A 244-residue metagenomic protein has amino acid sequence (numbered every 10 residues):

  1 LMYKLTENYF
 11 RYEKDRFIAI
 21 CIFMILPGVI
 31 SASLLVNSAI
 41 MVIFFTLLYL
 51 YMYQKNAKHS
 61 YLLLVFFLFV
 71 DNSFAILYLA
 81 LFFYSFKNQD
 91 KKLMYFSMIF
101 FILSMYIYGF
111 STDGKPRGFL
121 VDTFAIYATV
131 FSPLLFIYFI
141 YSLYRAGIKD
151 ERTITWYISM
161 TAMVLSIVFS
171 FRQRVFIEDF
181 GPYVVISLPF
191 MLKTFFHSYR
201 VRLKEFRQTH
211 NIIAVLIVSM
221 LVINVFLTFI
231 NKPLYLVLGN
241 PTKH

Functional and structural regions predicted by a protein language model:
M2-I25, I43: Transmembrane-helix signature of polytopic, membrane-embedded enzymes that assemble or transfer cell-envelope glycans
L34-A39: Short acidic/glycine- and proline-prone juxtamembrane loop motifs at membrane-interface regions of multi-pass membrane
M41-H59, L81: Specific aromatic-rich, kink-prone transmembrane helix
M52, Y61, I76-M98, G114: Perimembrane helix-loop-helix junctions
K58-A75, A80, S166-I167: Membrane-interface alpha helices of multi-pass inner-membrane proteins
Y138-Y157: Membrane-interface helix-loop-helix junctions at transmembrane boundaries of multi-pass membrane enzymes, predominantly
R174-L203: Hydrophobic/aromatic-rich transmembrane helices and adjacent perimembrane loops
K204-H244: Membrane-proximal, lumen/periplasm-facing interface regions of secretory-pathway glyco- and lipid-modifying enzymes
